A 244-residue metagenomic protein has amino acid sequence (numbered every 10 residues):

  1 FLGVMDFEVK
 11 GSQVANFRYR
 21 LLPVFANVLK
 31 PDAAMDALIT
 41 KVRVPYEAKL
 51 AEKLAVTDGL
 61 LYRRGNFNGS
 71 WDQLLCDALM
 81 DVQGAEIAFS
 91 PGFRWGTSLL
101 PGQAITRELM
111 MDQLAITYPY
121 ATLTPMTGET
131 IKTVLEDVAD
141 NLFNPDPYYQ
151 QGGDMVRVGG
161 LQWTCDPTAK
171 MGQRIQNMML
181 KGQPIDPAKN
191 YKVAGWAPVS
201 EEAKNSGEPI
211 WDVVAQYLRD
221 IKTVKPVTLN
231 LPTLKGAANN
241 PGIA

Functional and structural regions predicted by a protein language model:
F1-A244: Catalytic centers of hydrolytic enzymes
